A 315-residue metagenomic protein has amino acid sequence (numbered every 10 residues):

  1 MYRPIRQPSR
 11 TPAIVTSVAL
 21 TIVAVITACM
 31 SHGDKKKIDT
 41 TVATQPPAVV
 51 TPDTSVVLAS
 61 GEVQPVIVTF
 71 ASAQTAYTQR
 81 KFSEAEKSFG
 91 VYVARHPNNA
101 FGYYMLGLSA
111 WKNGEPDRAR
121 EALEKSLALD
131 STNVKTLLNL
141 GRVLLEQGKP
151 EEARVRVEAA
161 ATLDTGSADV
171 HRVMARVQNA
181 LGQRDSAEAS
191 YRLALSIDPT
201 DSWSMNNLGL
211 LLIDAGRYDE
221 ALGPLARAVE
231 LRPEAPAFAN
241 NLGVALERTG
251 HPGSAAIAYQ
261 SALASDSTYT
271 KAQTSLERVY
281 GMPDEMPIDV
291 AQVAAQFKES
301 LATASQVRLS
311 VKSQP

Functional and structural regions predicted by a protein language model:
K35-D39, V56-V57, D214, R248-P315: Terminal, low-structured helical/coil segments at or just beyond the last alpha-helical repeat
E62-F101, M105-L108, K112, E146 (+1 more regions): Alpha-helical segment of the N-proximal tetratricopeptide repeat
T78-K87, V91, K112-K125, E146-A159 (+5 more regions): Structural signature of tandem alpha-helical TPR/SEL1-like repeats, specifically the intra-repeat loop/turn
